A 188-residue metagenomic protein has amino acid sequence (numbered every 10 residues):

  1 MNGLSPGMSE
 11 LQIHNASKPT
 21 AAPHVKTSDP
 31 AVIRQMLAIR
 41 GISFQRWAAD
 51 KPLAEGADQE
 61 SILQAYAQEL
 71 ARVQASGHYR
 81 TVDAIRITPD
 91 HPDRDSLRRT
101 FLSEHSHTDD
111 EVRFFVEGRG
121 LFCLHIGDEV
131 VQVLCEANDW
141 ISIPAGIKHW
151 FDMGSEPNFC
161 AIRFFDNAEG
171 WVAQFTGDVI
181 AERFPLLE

Functional and structural regions predicted by a protein language model:
M1-Y79: N-terminal leader/capping segments at the start of a protein or of a new domain
R46, D83-R86, R163: Structural signal for conserved beta-strand scaffold positions within catalytic alpha/beta enzyme cores
A84-T108: Conserved short histidine dyad/triad with adjacent acidic residue
S106-I126: Short, conserved beta-strand element in jelly-roll/cupin
L124-G127, Q132-L134, M153-G154, A173-F175: A short secondary-structure junction signal
C135-S155: Conserved metal-binding segment of the jelly-roll/cupin
G154-E188: Double-stranded beta-helix
